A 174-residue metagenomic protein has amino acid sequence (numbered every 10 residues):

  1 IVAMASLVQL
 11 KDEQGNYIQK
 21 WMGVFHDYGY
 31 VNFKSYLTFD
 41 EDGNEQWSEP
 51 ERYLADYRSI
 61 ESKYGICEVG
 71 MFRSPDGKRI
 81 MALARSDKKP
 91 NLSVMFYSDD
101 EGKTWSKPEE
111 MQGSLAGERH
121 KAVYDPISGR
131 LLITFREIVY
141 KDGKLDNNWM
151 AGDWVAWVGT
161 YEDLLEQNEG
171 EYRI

Functional and structural regions predicted by a protein language model:
I1-I174: Asp-box/BNR beta-propeller blade signature and adjacent active/binding-site loops in extracellular glycan-interacting
